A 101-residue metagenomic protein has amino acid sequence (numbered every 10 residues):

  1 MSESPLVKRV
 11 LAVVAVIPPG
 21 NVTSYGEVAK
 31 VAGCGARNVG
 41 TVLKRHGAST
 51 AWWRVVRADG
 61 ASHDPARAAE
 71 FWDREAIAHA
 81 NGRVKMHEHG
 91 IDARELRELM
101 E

Functional and structural regions predicted by a protein language model:
M1-E101: Nucleic acid-binding interface residues in structured DNA/RNA-binding domains, emphasizing the DNA-engaging scaffolds
